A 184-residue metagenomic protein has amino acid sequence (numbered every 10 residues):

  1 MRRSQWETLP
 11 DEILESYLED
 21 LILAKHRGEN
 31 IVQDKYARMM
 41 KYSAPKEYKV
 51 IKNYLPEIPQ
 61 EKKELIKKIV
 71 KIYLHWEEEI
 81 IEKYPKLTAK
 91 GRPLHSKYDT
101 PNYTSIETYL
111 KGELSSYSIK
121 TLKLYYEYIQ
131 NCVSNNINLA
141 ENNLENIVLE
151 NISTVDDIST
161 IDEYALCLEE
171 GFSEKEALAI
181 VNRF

Functional and structural regions predicted by a protein language model:
M1-F184: Short amphipathic alpha-helical interaction elements located at domain edges and within/adjacent to intrinsically
